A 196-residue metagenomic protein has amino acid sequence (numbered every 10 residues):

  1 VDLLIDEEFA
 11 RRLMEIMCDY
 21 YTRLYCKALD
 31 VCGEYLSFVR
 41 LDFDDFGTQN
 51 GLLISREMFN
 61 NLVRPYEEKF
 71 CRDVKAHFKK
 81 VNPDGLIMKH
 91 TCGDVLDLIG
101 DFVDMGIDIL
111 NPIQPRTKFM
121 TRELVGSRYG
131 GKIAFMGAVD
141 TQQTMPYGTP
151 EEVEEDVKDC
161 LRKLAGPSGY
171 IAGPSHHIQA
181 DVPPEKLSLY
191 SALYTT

Functional and structural regions predicted by a protein language model:
V1-T196: Active-site loop segments of alpha/beta catalytic cores
